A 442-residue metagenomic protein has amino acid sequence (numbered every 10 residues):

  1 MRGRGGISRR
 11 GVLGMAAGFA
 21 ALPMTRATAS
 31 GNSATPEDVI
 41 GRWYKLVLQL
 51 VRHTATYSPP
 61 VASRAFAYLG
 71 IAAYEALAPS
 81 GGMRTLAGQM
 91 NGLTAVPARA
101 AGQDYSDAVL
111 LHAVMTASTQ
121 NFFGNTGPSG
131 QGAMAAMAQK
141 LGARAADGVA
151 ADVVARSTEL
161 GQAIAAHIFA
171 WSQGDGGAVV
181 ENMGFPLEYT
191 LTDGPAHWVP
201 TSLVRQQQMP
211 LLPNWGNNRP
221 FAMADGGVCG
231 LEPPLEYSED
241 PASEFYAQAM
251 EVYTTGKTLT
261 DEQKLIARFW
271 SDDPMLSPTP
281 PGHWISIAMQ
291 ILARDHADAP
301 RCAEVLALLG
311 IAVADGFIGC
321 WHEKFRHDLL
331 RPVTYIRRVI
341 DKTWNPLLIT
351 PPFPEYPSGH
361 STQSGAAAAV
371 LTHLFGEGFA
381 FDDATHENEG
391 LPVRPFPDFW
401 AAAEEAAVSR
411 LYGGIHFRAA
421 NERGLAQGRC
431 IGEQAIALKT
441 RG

Functional and structural regions predicted by a protein language model:
M1-F19: N-terminal secretory signal peptides and thylakoid transit peptides that target proteins across membranes
G5, G11, P23-T35: C-terminal segment of N-terminal export signals and the immediately downstream linker at the start of the mature
G6-I7, P23, V61, A407: Short alpha-helical segments used as structural interaction elements across diverse proteins
G18-T25, Y74: Hydrophobic alpha-helical segments of integral membrane proteins
S30-G442: Acidic/polar surface patches and capping/hinge elements
